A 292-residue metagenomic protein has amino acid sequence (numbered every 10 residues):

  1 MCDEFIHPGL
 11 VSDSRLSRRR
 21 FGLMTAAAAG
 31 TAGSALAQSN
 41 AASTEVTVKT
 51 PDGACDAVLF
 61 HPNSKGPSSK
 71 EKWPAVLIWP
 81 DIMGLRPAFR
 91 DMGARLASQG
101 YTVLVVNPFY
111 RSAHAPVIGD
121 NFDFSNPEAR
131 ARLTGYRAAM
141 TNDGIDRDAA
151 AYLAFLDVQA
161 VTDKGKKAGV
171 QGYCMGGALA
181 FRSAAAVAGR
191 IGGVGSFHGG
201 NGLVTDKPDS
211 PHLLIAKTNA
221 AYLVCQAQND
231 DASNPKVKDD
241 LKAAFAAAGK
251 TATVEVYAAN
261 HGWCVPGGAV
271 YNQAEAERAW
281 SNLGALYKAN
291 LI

Functional and structural regions predicted by a protein language model:
M1-L16: N-terminal secretory signal peptides
L16-A29: N-terminal export leaders
A35-S68: N-terminal cap/lid segment of alpha/beta-hydrolase-fold proteins
K70-D81: Short beta-strand element of the alpha/beta-hydrolase
N121-G169: Gly/Ser-rich "nucleophile elbow"/oxyanion-hole loop immediately N-terminal to the catalytic nucleophile in hydrolases
A149-P211: Primarily recognizes the serine-hydrolase "nucleophile elbow" in alpha/beta-hydrolase and SGNH/GDSL folds
T218, V224-Q226: Short beta-strand/loop motif that positions the catalytic acidic residue of the alpha/beta-hydrolase fold
A248-I292: C-terminal catalytic histidine-bearing segment of alpha/beta-hydrolase fold enzymes
